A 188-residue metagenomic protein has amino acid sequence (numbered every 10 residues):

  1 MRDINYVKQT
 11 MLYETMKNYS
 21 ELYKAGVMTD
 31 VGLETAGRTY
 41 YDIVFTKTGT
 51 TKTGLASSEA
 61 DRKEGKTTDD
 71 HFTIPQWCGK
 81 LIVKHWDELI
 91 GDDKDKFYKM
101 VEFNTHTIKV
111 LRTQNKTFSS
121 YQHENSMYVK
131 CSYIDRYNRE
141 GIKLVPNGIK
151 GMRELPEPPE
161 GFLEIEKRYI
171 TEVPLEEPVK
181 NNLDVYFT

Functional and structural regions predicted by a protein language model:
M1-G65, H123, C131-D135, R139-N147 (+1 more regions): Nuclease and nuclease-like effector domains acting on nucleic acids or nucleotide cofactors
V44-G49, Q76-W77, N115: Short alpha-helix boundary/capping elements
K63-E102: Histidine-centered nuclease catalytic patch
T68, H106-T107, Y133: Residues that flank catalytic or metal-binding motifs in active/ligand-binding sites
T73, I108-V110, K143: Ordered hydrophobic segments in well-structured contexts
V83-I90, Q122-C131: "Short basic amphipathic alpha-helical interaction patches in structured regions
M100-M127: Short Cys/His-centered divalent metal-binding micro-motifs
